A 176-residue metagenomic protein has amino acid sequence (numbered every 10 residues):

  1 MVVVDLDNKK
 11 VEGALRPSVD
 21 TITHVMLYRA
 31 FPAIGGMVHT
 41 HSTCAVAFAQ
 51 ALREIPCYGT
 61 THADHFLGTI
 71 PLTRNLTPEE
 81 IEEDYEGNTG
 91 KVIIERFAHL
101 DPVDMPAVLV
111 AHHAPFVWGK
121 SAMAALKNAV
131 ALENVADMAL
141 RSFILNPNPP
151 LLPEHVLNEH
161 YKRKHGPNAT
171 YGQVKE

Functional and structural regions predicted by a protein language model:
M1-E176: Glycine-rich flexible loops
